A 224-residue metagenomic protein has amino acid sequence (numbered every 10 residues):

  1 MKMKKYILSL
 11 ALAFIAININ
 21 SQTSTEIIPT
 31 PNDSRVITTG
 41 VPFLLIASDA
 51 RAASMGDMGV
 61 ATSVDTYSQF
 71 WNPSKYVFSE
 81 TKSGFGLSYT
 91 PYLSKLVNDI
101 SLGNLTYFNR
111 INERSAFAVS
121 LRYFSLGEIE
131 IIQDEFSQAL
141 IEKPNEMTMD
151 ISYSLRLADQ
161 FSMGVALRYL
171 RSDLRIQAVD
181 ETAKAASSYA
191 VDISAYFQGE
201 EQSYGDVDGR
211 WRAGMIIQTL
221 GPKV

Functional and structural regions predicted by a protein language model:
M1-I37: Cleavable N-terminal export/targeting peptides
Q22-V224: Subset of outer-membrane beta-barrel
